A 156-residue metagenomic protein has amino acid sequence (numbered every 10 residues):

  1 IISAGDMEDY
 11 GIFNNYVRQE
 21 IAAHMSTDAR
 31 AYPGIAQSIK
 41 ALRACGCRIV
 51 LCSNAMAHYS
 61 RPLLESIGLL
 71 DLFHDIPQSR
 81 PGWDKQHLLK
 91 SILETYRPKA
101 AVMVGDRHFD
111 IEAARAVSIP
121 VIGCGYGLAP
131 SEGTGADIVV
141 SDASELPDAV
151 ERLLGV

Functional and structural regions predicted by a protein language model:
I1-A36: Metal-dependent phosphoesterase signature
A22-L51, A57-R61, Q86-H87: Short, acidic loop-to-helix structural element flanking the phosphoryl-transfer center in phosphate-processing enzymes
A36-R43, L93, I111-R115: Surface-exposed amphipathic alpha-helices with a cationic face
C45-C47, E94-K99, L153-V156: Glycine-rich phosphate-binding loop signature in dinucleotide/nucleotide-binding domains
L70-H74: Conserved H-loop
K85-I111: Conserved Lys-Pro-Asp/Glu-containing loop-to-beta segment of HAD-superfamily phosphomonoesterases, centered on
M103-S141: Acidic, Mg2+-coordinating phosphoryl-transfer loop and its flanking beta/alpha structural elements, shared across
